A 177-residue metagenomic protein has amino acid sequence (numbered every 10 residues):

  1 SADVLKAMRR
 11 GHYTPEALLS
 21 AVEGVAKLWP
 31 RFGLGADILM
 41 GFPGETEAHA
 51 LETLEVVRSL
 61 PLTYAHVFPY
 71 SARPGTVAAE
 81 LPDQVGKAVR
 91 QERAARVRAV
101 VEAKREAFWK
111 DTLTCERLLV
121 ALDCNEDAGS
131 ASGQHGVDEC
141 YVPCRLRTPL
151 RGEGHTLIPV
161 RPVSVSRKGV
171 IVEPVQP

Functional and structural regions predicted by a protein language model:
S1-Y64, Y70-V89: Conserved non-cysteine loop/helix-boundary elements of the Radical SAM core domain that shape
G35-L39, F68-Y70, D123, E139 (+1 more regions): Generic beta-strand/beta-sheet core signal
E80-P177: Terminal RNA-binding accessory module
